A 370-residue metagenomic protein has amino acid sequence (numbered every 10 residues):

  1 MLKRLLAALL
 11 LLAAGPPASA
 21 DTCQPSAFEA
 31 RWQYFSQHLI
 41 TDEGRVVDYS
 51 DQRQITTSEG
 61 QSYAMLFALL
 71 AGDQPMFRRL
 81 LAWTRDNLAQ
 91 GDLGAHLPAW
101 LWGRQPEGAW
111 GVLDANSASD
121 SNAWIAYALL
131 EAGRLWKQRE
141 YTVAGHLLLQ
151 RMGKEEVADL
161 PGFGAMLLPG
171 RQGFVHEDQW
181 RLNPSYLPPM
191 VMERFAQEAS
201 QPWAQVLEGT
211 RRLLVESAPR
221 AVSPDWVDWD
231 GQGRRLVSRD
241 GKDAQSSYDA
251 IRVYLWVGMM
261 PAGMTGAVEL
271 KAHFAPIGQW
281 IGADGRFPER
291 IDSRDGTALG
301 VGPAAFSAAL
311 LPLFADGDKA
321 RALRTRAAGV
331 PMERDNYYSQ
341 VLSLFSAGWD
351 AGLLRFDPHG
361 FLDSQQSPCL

Functional and structural regions predicted by a protein language model:
L2-A8: Sec-dependent signal peptide recognition, specifically the positively charged N-region followed immediately by
A14-G15: N-terminal signal peptide c-region/cleavage motif recognized by signal peptidases
A20-E59, L69-V112, P161-M166, E198-R239 (+3 more regions): Low-complexity, Ser/Thr/Pro/Gly-enriched N-terminal "stalk/linker" regions
D21-S26, A30, Q54-S58, S119-D120 (+3 more regions): Extended ligand-binding clefts on enzyme/binding-domain cores
T57-A64, V112-R134: Aromatic-rich carbohydrate-recognition surfaces in CAZymes
A64, M76-F77, Q138-G145, L270 (+2 more regions): Solenoid-repeat scaffolds in large eukaryotic assemblies
M65-G72, W124-R134, M190-R194, L255-M259 (+2 more regions): Short glycine/serine- and small hydrophobic-enriched flexible loop segments
P288-L370: C-terminal functional modules
